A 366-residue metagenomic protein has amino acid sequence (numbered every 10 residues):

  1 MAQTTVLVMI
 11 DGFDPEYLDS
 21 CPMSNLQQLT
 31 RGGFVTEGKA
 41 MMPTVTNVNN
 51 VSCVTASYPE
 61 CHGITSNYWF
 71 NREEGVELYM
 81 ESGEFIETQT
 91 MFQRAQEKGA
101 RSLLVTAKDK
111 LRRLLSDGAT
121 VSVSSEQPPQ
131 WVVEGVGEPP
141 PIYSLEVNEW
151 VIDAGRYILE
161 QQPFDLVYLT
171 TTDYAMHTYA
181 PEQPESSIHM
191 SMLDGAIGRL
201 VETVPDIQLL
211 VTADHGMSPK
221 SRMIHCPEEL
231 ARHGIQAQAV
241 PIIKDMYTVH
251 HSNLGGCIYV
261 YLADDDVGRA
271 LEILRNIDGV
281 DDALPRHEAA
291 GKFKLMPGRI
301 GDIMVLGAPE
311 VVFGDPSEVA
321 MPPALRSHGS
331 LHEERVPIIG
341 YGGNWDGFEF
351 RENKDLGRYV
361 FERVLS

Functional and structural regions predicted by a protein language model:
V6-I10, R31-T36, V45-N50, N67-M80 (+1 more regions): Glycine-/proline-rich flexible loop or hinge segments
V6-M9, N25, H189-A231, V305 (+1 more regions): Metal-dependent active-site segment of extracytoplasmic phospho-/sulfohydrolases and closely related
P15-Y17, K110-S116, A175-Y179, S218-S221 (+3 more regions): Short catalytic/ligand-binding loop motif for oxyanion handling, primarily in non-cytosolic enzymes, centered on
L18-E60: Short, structured active-site-proximal loop/turn typified by the sulfatase FGly-forming signature C/S-X-P-X-R
T30, A95-E97, P205: Anion (oxyanion) recognition and catalysis
V45, V54-P181, V249, G256 (+4 more regions): His/Asp/Glu-rich, glycine-adjacent segments that coordinate divalent cations and/or stabilize oxyanion chemistry on
D206, M217-Y259: Acidic/histidine-rich catalytic neighborhood
D245-S366: Active-site neighborhoods of enzymes that stabilize oxyanions during catalysis
